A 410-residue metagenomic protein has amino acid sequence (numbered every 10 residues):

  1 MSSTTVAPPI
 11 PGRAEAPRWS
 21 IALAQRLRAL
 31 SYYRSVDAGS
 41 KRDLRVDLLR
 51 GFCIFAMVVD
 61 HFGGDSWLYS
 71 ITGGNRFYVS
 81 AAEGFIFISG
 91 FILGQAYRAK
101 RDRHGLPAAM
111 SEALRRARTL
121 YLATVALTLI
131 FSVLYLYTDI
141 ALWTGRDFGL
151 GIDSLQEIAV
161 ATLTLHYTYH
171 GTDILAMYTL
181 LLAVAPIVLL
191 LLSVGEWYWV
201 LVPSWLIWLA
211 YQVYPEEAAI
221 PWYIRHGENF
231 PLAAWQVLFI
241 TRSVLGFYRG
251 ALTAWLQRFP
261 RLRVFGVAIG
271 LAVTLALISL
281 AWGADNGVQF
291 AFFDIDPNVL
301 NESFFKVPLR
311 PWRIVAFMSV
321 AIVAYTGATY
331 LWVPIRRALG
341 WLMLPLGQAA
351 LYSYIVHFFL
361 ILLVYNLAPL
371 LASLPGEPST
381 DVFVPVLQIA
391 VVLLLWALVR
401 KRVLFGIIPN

Functional and structural regions predicted by a protein language model:
S2-N410: Alpha-helical transmembrane segments and their immediate juxtamembrane cytosolic regions
